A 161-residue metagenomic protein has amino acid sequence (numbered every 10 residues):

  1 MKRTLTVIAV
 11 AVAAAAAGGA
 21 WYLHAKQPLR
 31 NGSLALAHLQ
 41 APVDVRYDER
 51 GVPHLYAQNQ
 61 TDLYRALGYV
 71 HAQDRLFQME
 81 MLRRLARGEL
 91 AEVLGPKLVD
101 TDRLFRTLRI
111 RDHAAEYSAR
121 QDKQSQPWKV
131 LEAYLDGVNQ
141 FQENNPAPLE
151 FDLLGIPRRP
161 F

Functional and structural regions predicted by a protein language model:
M1-K2, V138: Short, Lys/Arg-rich N-terminal segment immediately upstream of the first membrane anchor
K2-L36: N-terminal type II signal-anchor transmembrane helix that functions as the membrane-insertion/stop-transfer segment
L23-V43, R50-F161: Flexible, non-catalytic peripheral segments of proteins
